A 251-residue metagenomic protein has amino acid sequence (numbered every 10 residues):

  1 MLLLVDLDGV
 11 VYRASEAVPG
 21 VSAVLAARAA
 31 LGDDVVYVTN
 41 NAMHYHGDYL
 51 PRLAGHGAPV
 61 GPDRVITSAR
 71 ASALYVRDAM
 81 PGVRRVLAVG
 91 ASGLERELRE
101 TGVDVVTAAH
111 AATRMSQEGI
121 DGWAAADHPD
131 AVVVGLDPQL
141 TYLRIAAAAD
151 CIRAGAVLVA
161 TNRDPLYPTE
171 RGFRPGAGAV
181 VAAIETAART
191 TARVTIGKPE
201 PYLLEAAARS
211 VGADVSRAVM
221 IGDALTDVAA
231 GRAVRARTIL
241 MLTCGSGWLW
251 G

Functional and structural regions predicted by a protein language model:
M1-L31, A42-I66, A73-G251: Asp-based, Mg2+/Mn2+-dependent phosphohydrolase catalytic module
V35-V36: N-terminal helix-turn-helix
